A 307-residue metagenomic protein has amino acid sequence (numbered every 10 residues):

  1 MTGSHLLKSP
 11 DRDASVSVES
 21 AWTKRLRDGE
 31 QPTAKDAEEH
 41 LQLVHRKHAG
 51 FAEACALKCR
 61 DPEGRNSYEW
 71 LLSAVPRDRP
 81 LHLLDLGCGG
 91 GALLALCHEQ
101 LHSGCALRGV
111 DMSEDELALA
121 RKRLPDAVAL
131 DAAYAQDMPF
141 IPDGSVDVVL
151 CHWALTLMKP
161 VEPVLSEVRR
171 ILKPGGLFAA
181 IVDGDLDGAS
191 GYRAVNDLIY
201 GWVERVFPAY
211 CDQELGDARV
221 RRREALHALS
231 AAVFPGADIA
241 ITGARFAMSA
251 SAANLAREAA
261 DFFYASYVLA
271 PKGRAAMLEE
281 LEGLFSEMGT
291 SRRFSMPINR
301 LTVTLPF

Functional and structural regions predicted by a protein language model:
T2-D78, A92-L96, E116-L119: Conserved class I S-adenosyl-L-methionine
L6-A21, G29, R60, D217-F307: Conserved Class I S-adenosyl-L-methionine
P80-L81, G144: Nucleotide donor/acceptor-binding cores
L84-M138: Class I SAM-dependent methyltransferase SAM/SAH-binding core
F140-V149: A short acidic, Gly/Pro-enriched loop at the edge of an enzyme's catalytic core that lines a small-molecule cofactor
V148-V161: A short SAM/SAH-binding and catalytic strip from SAM-dependent methyltransferases
E162, L177-F246: Conserved catalytic/acceptor-binding region of the Class I
E162-P174: A short glycine-rich, Lys/Arg-flanked "PGG" loop and its adjoining helix->strand segment in the class I
